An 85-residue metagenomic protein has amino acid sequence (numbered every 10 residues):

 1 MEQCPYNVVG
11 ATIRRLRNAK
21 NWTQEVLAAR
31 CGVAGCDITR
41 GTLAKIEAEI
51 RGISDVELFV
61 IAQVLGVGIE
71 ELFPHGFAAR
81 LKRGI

Functional and structural regions predicted by a protein language model:
M1-A19, E70: A short, Lys/Arg-rich alpha-helix, primarily the initiator
E2-Q3, Q63, E71-I85: Short, charged recognition helix plus adjacent turn of helix-turn-helix-like nucleic-acid-binding domains
A11-V33: Short basic helix-loop element that most often maps to the first helix and adjoining turn of HTH DNA-binding modules
I13, L27-A28, L43-I46, L72: Conserved hydrophobic/aromatic packing and binding residues within compact polymer-binding modules
K20, C31, C36, I46-E47 (+1 more regions): Core residues of bacterial helix-turn-helix
T23, A34, T39-T42, S54 (+1 more regions): Short coil turns linking two alpha-helices in DNA-binding domains
A48-A62: Short, basic-rich loop-to-helix N-cap that marks the start of a DNA-contacting helix
